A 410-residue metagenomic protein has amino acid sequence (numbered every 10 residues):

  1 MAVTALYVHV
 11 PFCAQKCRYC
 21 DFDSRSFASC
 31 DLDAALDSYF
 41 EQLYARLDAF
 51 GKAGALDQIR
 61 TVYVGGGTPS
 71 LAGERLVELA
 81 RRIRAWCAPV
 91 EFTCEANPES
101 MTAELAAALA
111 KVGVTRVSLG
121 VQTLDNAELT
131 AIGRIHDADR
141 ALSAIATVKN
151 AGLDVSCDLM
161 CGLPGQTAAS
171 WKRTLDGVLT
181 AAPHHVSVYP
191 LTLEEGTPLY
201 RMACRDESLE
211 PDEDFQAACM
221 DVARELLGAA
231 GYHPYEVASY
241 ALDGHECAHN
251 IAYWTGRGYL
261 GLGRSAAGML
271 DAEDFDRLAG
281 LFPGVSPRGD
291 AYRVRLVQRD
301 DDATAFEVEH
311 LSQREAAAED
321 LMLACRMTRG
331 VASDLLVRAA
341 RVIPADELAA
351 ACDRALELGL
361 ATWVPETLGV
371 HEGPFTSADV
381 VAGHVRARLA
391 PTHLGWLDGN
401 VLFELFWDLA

Functional and structural regions predicted by a protein language model:
A2-A5, S24-A53, Q58-V342: C-terminal scaffold of the Radical SAM
L6-V10: Short active-site neighborhood of thiol/selenol oxidoreductases, capturing the structured segment around
P11-S24: Local cysteine-cluster metal-coordination motifs and their immediate loop/turn environment, predominantly Fe-S cluster
G244-E246, R354, A382: Short solvent-exposed loop/turn micro-motifs enriched in small/polar/acidic residues
V342-E357: Short amphipathic alpha-helical interaction segments
L356-A382: A short, conserved structural fragment
H393-A410: Short, amphipathic alpha-helical interaction segments positioned at domain boundaries
